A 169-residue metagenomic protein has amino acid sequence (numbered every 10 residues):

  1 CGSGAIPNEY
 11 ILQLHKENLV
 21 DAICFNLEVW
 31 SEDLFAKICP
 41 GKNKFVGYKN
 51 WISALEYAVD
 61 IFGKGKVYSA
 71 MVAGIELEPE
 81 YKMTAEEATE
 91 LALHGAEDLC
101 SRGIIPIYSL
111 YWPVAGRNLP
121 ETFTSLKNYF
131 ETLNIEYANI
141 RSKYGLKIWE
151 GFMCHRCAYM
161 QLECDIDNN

Functional and structural regions predicted by a protein language model:
C1-G4, F62-Y68: Short beta-strand/loop segments at the ligand-binding rim of alpha/beta enzyme cores
C1-Y10, H15-A54, I107: Core AdoMet radical
G2-I6, E28-W30, V72-E76, Y111-V114 (+1 more regions): Active-site beta-loop-alpha junctions enriched in small/polar residues
F35-G41, V67-Y81: Short, flexible active-site loops
S53-Y57, I61-K66, P79-N169: Auxiliary Fe-S-binding modules of radical SAM enzymes
